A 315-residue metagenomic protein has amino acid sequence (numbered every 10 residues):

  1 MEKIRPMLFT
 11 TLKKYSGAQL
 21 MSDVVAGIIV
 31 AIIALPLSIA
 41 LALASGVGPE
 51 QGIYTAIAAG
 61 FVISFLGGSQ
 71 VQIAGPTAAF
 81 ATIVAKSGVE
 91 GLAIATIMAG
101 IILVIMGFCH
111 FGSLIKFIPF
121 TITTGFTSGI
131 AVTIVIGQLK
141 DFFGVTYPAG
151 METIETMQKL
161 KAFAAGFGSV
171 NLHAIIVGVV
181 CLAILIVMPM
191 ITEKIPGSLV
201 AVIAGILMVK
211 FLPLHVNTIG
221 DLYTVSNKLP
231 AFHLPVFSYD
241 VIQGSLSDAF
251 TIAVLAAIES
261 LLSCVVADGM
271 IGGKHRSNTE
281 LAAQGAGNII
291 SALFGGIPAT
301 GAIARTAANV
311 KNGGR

Functional and structural regions predicted by a protein language model:
M1-R315: Transmembrane helical cores of multi-pass ion-transport proteins
